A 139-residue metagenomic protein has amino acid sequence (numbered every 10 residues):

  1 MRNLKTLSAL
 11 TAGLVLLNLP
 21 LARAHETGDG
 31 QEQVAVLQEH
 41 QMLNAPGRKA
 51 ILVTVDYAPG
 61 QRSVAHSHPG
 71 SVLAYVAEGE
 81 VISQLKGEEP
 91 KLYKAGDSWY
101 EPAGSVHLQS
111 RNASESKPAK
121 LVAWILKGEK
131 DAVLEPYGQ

Functional and structural regions predicted by a protein language model:
R2-L7, G13-I51, L92, W99-Y100 (+2 more regions): A short, N-terminal "cap"/entry segment at the start of jelly-roll beta-barrel domains of the cupin/DSBH fold
H25, H66-H68, H107: Histidine-centered active-site/metal-ligand motif
R48, G60-Y75: A short beta-loop-beta micro-motif enriched in histidine and acidic residues
I51-V53, P69, K120: Envelope-exposed proteins and targeting segments
Y57, G87-G104: Short acidic-glycine-tyrosine-enriched beta hairpin
R62-V64, I82, W99-N112: Histidine-centered metal-chelating micro-motifs
G70-E88, D97: Glycine- and acidic-residue-biased ligand/ion/polar-headgroup-sensing regions
E88-P90, S105-A132: Ligand-binding loop in jelly-roll beta-barrel domains
